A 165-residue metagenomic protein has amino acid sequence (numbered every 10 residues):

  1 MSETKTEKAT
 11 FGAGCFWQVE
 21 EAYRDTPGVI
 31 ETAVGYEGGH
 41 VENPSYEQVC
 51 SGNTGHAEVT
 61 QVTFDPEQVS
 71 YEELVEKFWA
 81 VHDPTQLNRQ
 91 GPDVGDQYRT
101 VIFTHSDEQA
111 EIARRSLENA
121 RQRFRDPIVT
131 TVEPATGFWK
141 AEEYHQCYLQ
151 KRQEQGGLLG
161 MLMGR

Functional and structural regions predicted by a protein language model:
M1-R165: Flexible coil/turn and secondary-structure edge motifs
